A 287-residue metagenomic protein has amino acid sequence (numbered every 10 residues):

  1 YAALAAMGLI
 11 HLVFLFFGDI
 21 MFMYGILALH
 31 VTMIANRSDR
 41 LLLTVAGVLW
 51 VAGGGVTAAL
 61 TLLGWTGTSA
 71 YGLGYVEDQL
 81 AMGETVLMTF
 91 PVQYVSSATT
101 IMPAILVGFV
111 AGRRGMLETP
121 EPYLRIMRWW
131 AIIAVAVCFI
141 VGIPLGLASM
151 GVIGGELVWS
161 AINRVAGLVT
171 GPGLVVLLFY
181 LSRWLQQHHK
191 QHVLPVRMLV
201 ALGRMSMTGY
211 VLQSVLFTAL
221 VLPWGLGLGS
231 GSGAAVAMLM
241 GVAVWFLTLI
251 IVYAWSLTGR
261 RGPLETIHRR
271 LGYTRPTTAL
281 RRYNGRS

Functional and structural regions predicted by a protein language model:
Y1-A5, M21, L42-G47, A131-I132 (+3 more regions): Hydrophobic alpha-helical transmembrane segments
L4-V13, W50-A59, A136-L145, S214-A219 (+1 more regions): Aromatic-anchored segments of alpha-helical transmembrane domains
V13-H30, L41-A46: Hydrophobic alpha-helical membrane segments of integral membrane proteins
I20-A35, S96-T119, G167-H189: Specific transmembrane alpha-helix
H30-V51, V110-A136: Solvent-exposed interhelical
V45-R114: Long hydrophobic alpha-helical segments that form multi-pass transmembrane helix bundles in integral membrane proteins
E156-R260: Alpha-helical transmembrane segments of multi-pass integral membrane proteins
R260-S287: Membrane-proximal cytoplasmic C-terminal regulatory module of class A 7TM GPCRs
